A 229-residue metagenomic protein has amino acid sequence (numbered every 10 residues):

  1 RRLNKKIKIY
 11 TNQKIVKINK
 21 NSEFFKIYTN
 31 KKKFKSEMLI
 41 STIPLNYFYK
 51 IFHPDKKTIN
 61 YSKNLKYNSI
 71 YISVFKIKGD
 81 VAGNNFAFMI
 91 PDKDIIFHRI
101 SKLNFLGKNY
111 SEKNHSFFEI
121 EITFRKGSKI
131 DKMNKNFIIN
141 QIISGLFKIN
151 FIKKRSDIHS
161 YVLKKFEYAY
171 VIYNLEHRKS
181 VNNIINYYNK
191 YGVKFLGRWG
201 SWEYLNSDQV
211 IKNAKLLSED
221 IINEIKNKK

Functional and structural regions predicted by a protein language model:
N4-V16: A conserved beta-strand/loop element that lines the FAD pocket in flavoprotein oxidoreductases
I7-I9, K148-I158, E224-K229: Surface-exposed helix-capping loop/turn segments at secondary-structure junctions
K8-I9, K26, D157-S160, G192-K194: Conserved beta-strand segments of alpha/beta enzyme cores
T11, I70, K153-K165: A short coil-to-beta-strand element that immediately follows conserved catalytic motifs
Q13-I152, R178, N183-Y187: Mid-domain catalytic core of redox enzymes that form a hydrophobic substrate pocket/lid adjacent to a catalytic redox
F117-E121, I184-Y204, Q209-L216: Short FAD-binding loop at a beta-strand-to-alpha-helix junction that anchors the flavin cofactor in diverse
Y170-S180: Charged, often glycine-rich, active-site loop that binds/positions anionic groups
I211-K228: Internal hydrophobic alpha-helix adjacent to the cofactor/substrate pocket in enzyme cavities
